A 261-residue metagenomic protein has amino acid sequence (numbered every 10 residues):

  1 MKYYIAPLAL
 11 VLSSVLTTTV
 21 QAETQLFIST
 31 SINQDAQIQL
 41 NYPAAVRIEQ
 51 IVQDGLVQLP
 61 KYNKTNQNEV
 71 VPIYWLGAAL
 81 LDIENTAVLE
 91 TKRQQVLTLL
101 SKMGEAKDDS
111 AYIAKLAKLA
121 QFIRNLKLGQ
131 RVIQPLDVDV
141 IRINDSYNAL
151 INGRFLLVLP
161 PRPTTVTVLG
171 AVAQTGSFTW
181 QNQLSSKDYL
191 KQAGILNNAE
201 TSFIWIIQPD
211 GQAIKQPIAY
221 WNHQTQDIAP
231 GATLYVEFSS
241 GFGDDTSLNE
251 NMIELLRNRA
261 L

Functional and structural regions predicted by a protein language model:
M1-P7: Positively charged n-region of N-terminal signal peptides that target proteins for export
P7-V15: Bacterial N-terminal signal peptides
V20-L261: Ser/Thr/Pro/Gly-biased, low-complexity, turn-/loop-rich segments that often occur immediately after N-terminal
